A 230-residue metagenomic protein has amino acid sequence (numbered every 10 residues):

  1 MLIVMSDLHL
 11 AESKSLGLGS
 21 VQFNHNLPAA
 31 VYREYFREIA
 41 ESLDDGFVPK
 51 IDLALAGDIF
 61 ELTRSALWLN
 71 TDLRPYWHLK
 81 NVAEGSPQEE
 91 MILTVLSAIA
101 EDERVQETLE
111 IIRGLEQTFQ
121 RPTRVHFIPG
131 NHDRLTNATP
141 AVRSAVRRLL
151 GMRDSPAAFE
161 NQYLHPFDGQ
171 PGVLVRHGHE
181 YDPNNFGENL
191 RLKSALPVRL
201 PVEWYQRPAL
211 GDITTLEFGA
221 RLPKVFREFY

Functional and structural regions predicted by a protein language model:
M1-Y230: Extended recognition/assembly regions associated with phosphoester-bond processing machinery
